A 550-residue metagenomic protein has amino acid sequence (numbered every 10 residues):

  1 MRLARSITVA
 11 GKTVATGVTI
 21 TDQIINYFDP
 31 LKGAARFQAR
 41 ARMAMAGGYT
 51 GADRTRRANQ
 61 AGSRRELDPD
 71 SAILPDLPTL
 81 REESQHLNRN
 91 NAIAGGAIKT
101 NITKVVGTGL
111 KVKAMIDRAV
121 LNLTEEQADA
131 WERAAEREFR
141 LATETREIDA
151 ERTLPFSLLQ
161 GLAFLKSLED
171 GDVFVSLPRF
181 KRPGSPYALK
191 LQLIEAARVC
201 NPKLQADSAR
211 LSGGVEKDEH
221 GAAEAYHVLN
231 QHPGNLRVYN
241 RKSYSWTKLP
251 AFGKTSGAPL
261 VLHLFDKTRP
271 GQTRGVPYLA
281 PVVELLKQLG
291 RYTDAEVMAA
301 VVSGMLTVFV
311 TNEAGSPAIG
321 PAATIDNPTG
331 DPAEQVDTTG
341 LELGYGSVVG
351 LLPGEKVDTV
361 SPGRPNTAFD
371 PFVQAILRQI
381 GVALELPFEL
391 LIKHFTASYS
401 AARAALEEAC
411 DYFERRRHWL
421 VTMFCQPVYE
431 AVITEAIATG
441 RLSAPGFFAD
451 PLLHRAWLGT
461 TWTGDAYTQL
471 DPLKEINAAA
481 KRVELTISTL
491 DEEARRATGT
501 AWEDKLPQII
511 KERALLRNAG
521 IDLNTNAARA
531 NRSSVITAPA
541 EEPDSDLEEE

Functional and structural regions predicted by a protein language model:
M1-E169, P178-P183, Y187: Extended, helix-rich architectural segments
R2-L3, G17-P30, A34-Q38, L352-T359 (+4 more regions): Activation/maturation switch segments at domain boundaries
D129, T145, G346-L470, A497-G499: Surface-exposed loop-to-helix/strand elements on domain peripheries
L154, L177-R179, A299-M305, L391-F395 (+3 more regions): Short coil/turn segments at secondary-structure boundaries
L154-F156, Q160-K242: Extended, Lys/Arg-enriched charged tracts that mediate electrostatic binding to polyanionic substrates
L154-L159, L177-I194, G315-V336, V428-G464 (+1 more regions): Charge-rich, acidic-biased intrinsically disordered regions
K254-A402: Extended, charged amphipathic alpha-helical segments
